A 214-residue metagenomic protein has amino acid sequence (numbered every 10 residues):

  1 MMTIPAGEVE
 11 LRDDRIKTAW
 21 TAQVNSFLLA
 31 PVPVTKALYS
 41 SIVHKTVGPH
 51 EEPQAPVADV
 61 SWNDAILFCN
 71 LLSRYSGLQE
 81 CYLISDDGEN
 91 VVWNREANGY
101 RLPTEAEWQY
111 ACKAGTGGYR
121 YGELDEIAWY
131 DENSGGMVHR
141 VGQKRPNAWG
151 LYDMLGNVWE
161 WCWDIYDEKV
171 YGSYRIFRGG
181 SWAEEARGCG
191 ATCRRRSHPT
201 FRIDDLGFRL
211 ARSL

Functional and structural regions predicted by a protein language model:
M1-G48, P53-S73, A111, L155-G156 (+1 more regions): A short glycine-rich, aromatic-capped structural motif
T3, L28-A30, G142, C162 (+1 more regions): Residues within well-ordered beta-strands of beta-sheet-rich folds
P5-G7, T18-W20, N25-S26, N98-G99 (+3 more regions): A generic secondary-structure signal marking the coil-to-beta-strand transition
D13, D131, W163, R212-L214: Residue-level signal for short segments within beta-strands and strand-turn junctions of well-structured beta-sheet
E51, W62-R195, P199-D204: Functional-site microenvironments in short loops/helix caps that host divalent-cation chemistry
D204-L214: Short, structured beta-strand segments at or near domain termini in extracellular proteins/domains
